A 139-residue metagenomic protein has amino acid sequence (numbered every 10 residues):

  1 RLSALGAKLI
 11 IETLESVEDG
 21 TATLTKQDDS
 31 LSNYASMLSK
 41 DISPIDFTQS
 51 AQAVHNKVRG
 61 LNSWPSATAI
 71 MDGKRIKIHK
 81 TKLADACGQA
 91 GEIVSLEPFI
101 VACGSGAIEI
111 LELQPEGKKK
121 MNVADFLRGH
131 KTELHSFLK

Functional and structural regions predicted by a protein language model:
R1-A84: Active-site-proximal loop/hinge segments within enzyme catalytic domains
F47-K139: An anion-binding loop in the catalytic cleft
